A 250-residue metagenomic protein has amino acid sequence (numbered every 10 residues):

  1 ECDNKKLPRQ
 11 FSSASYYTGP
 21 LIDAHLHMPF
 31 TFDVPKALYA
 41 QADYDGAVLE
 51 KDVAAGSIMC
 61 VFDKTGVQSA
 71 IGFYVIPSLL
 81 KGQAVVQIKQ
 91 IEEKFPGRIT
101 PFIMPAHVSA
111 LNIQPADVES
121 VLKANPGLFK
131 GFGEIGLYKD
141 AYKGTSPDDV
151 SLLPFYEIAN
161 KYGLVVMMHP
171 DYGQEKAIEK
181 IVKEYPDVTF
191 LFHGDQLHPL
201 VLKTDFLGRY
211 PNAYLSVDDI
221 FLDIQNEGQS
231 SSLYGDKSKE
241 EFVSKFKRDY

Functional and structural regions predicted by a protein language model:
E1-Q83: An N-terminally biased module of ancient metal coordination in phosphate/nucleic-acid-related enzymes
C2-K6, S78-L79, Q83-M167, L233-K237: Active-site gating/metal-coordination segments in enzymes
K6-Q10, K51-M59, L80-Q90, I113-V121 (+3 more regions): Alpha-helical scaffolding within the catalytic cores of extracellular/periplasmic polymer-degrading hydrolases
S15-Y17, D63-G66, E93-F95, A124-G127 (+2 more regions): Extracellular/periplasmic catalytic domains that process cell-envelope and extracellular macromolecules
T18, V34-V48, F129, Y214-D236: Active-site gating loops and adjacent loop-to-helix segments of metal-dependent hydrolytic enzymes
I22-L26, S69-G72, I99-M104, K130-E134 (+3 more regions): Hydrophobic faces of well-ordered beta-strands that scaffold small-molecule active sites in alpha/beta enzyme cores
H27, V75-I76, M104-V108, E134-Y138 (+3 more regions): Active-site beta-loop-alpha junctions enriched in small/polar residues
P96, S146-Y250: Catalytic pocket-lining loop regions of alpha/beta-barrel enzymes, especially the amidohydrolase/enolase/GH5 lineages
